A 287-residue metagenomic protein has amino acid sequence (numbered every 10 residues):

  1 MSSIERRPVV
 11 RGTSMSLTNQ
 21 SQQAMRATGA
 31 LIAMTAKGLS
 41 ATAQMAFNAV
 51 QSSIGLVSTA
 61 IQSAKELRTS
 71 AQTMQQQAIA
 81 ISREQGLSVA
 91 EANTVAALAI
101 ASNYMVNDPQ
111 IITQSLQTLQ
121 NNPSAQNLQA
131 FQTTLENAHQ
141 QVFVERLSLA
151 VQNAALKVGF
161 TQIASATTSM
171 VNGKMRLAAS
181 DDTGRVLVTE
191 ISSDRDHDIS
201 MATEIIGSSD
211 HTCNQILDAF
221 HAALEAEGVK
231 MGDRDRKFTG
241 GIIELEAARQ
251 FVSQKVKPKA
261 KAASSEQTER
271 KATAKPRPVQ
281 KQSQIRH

Functional and structural regions predicted by a protein language model:
M1-A164, K174, D218, K257-K259 (+1 more regions): Amphipathic alpha-helical assembly segments used for oligomerization, scaffolding, or translocation
H139-L187, M231-S253, K257: Ser/Thr-rich, low-complexity intrinsically disordered terminal regions
R185-A222: Intrinsically disordered, low-complexity regulatory segments enriched in Ser/Thr/Pro and charged residues
A226-H287: Acidic, serine/threonine- and proline-rich low-complexity intrinsically disordered segments
